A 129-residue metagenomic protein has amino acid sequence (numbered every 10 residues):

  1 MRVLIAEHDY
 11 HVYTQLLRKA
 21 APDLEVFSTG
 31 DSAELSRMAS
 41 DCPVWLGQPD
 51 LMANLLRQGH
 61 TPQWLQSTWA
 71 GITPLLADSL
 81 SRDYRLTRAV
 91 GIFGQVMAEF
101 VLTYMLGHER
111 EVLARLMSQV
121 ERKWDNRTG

Functional and structural regions predicted by a protein language model:
M1-L86: An N-terminal-biased, well-structured beta-alpha scaffold segment characteristic of Rossmann-like dinucleotide-binding
R82-G129: Phosphate-binding beta-alpha-beta segment of Rossmann-like dinucleotide-binding domains, i.e., the NAD(P)
